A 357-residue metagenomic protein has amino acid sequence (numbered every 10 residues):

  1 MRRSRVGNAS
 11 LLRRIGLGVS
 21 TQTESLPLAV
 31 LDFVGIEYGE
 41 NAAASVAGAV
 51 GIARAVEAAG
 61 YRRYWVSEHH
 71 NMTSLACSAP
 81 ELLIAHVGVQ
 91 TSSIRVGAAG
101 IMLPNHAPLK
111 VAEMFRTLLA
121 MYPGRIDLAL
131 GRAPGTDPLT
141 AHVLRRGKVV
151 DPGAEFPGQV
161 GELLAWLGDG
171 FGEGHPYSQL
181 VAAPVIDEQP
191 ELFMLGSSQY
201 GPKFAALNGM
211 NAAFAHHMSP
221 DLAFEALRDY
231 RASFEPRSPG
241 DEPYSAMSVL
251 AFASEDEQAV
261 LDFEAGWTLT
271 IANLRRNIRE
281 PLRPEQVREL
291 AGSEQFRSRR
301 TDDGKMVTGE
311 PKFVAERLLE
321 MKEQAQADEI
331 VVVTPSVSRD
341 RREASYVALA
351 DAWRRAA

Functional and structural regions predicted by a protein language model:
R2-I94, A357: N-terminal beta1-alpha1-beta2 module of alpha/beta enzyme domains
L12-Q22, V149-V181, L222-A327, R354-A357: An alpha-helical appendage that flanks or caps ligand/catalytic pockets
Q22-T23, I84-S92, L119-R125, A206 (+2 more regions): Acidic (Asp/Glu)-rich catalytic clusters
T23-A42, P104-F171, A212: Flexible, glycine-rich active-site loops centered on histidine and acidic residues that chelate a metal or position
L28, G60, E68, V87 (+5 more regions): Conserved, mostly hydrophobic/aromatic
L28-D32, Y64-V66, V96-A98, I126-L130 (+4 more regions): Hydrophobic faces of well-ordered beta-strands that scaffold small-molecule active sites in alpha/beta enzyme cores
D32-A47, I101-P108, I186-G196, D302-E310: Active-site mouth loops of central-metabolism enzymes
P202, A206-M218: A conserved active-site cap/scaffold subdomain adjacent to cofactor or substrate pockets
